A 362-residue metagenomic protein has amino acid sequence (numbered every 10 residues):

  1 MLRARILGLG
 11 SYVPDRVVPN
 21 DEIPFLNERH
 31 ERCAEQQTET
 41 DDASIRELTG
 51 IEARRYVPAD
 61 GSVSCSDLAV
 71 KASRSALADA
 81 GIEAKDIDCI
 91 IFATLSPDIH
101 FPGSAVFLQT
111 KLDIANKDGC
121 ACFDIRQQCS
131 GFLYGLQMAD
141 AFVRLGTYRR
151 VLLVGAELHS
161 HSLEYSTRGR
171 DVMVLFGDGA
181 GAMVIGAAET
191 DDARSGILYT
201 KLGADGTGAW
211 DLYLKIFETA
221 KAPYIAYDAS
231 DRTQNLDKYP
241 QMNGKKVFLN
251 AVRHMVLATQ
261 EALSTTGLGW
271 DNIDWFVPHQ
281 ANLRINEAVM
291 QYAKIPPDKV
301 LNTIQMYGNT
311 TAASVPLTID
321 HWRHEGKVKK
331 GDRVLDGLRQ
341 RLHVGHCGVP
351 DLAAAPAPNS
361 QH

Functional and structural regions predicted by a protein language model:
M1-S62, T167-L249, L257, G348-H362: Condensing-enzyme catalytic core mediating Claisen C-C bond formation in acyl metabolism
I6-G8, I45, A76, I90 (+7 more regions): Buried hydrophobic positions in well-ordered alpha/beta secondary-structure cores of metabolic enzymes
L7-G10, A93, R126, V151-E157 (+4 more regions): Short beta-strand segments
T38, D42-S66, L95-R150, A156 (+1 more regions): Conserved catalytic cysteine-centered active-site region of acyl-thioester-dependent Claisen-condensing enzymes
A72-D88, L257-D274, W322-K327: Phosphate/pyrophosphate-binding loops at sites that engage ATP/ADP/AMP, CoA/4′-phosphopantetheine, polyphosphate
A93-I99, I273-V289, Y307-N309: Glycine-rich phosphate-binding loops at beta-strand->alpha-helix junctions
R144-G179: Flexible, glycine-rich active-site loops centered on histidine and acidic residues that chelate a metal or position
A293-K294, L317-L338, V344-Q361: Catalytic phosphate/nucleotide-handling subdomain of diverse soluble enzymes
